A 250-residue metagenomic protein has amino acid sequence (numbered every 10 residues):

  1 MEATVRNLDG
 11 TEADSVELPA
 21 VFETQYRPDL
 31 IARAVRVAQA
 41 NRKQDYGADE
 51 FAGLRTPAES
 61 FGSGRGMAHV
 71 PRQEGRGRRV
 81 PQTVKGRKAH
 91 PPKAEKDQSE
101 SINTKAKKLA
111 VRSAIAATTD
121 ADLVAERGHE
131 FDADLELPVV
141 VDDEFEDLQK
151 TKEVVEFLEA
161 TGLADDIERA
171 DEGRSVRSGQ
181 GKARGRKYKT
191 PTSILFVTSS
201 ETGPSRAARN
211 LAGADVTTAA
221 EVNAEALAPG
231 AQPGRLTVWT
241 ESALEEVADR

Functional and structural regions predicted by a protein language model:
N7: Short, acidic, Ser/Thr-enriched surface-loop or helix-capping motifs
D14-K189: Basic, glycine/proline-rich low-complexity segments that contact nucleic acids
D142-T151, E156-F157, T161-R250: RNase H-like, two-metal
